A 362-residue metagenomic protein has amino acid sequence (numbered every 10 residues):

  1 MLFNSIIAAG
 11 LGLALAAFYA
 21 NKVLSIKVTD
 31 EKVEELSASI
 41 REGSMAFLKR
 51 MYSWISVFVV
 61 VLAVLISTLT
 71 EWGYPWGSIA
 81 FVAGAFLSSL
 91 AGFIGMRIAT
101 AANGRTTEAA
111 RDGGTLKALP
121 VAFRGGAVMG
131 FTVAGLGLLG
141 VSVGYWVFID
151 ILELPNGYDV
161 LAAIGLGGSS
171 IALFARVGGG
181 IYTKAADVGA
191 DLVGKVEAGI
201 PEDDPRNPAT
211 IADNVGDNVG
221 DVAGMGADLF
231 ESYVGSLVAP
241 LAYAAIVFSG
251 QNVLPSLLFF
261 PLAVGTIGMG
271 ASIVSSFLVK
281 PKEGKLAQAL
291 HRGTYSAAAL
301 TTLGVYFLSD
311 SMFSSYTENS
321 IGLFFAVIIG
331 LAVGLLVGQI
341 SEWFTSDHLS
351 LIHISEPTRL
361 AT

Functional and structural regions predicted by a protein language model:
M1-T362: Hydrophobic packing and interface segments
